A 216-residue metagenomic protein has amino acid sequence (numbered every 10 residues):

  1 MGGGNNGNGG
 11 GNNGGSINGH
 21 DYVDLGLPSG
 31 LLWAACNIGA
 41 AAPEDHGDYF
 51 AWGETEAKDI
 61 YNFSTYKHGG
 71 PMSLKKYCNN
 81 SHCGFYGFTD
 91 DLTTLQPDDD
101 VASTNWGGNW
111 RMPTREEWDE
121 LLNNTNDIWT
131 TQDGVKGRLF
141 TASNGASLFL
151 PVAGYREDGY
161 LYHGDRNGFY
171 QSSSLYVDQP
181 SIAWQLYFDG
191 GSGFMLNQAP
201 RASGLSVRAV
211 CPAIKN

Functional and structural regions predicted by a protein language model:
M1, N5-N13: Asparagine/serine/threonine-enriched low-complexity, disordered tracts, especially those forming N-linked glycosylation
G2-G3, N18-N216: C-terminal, surface-exposed recognition/capping segments
